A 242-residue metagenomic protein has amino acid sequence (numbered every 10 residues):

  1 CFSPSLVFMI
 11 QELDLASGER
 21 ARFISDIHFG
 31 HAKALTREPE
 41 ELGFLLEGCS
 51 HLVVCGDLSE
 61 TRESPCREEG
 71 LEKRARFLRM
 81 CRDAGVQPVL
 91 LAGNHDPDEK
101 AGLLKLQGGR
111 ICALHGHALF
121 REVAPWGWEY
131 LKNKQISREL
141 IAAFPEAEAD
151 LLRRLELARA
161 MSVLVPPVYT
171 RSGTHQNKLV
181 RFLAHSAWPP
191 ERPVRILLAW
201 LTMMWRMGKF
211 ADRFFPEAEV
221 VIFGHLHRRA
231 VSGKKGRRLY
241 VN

Functional and structural regions predicted by a protein language model:
F8, S25, I222-G224: Intrinsic low-complexity/disordered segments
I10-Q11, A34-T36, H95, W200-A211: Short, motif-level signal for alpha-helix interfacial/capping segments enriched in acidic residues and aromatics/proline
E12-R110: Core catalytic region of metal-dependent phosphoesterases/phosphodiesterases, especially metallo-beta-lactamase-like
E40-E69, T170-L183, P190-L201, D212-A218: N-terminal short leaders/motifs
R76-R79, V89, G102-I136, A199-N242: Conserved beta-sheet core of the metallophosphoesterase superfamily
G116-R206: Active-site-proximal loop/helix segment associated with metal-binding centers of metalloenzymes
